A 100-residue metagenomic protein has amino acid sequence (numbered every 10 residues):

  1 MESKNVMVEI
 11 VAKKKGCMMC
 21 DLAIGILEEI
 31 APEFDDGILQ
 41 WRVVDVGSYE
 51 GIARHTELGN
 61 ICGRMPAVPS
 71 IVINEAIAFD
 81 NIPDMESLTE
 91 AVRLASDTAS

Functional and structural regions predicted by a protein language model:
M1-D35: Local sequence-structure signature of Cys/Sec-based thiol-disulfide redox active-site neighborhoods
E2-S3, W41, P83: A structural signal for the main folded, soluble domain(s) of proteins
N5-M7, M65-V68: A structure-centric signal for secondary-structure junctions around beta-strands
V8-I10, L27, W41, I71 (+2 more regions): Hydrophobic beta-strand residues in large extracellular and virion-surface proteins
D21-G25, A53, P83: Generic recognition of short, well-ordered alpha-helical segments
D35-R42: A generic structural motif
V43-P66: Thioredoxin-like thiol-disulfide oxidoreductase module
A67, V72-S100: Non-catalytic, surface beta->alpha helical segment in thiol-disulfide oxidoreductase systems
